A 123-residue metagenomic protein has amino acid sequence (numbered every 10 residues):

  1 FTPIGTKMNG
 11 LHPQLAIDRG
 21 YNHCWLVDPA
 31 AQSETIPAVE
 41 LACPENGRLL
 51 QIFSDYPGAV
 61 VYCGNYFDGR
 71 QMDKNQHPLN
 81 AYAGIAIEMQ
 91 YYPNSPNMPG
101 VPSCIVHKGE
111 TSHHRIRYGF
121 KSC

Functional and structural regions predicted by a protein language model:
F1-C123: Active-site pocket scaffolds in enzymes
